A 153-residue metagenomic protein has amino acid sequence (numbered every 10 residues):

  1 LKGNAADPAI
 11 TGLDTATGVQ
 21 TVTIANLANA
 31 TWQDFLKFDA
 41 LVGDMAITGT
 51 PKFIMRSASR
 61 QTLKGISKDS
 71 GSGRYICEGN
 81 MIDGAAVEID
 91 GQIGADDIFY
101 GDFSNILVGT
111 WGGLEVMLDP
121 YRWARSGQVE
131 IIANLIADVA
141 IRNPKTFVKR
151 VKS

Functional and structural regions predicted by a protein language model:
L1-G18, G43-I54, A58, V87 (+2 more regions): Long, contiguous amphipathic alpha-helices that act as assembly "spine/axial" helices in icosahedral shell and virion
L1-V42, K149-S153: Alpha-helical scaffold segments that mediate packing/assembly in large oligomeric complexes
A25-T31, F53, Y75, Y121: Hydrophobic alpha-helical scaffolding
W32-F35, K52, S59-Q61: Domain-core detector
A40-I47, C77-N80: Short, conserved, surface-exposed binding loops centered on an aromatic residue
R56-S70: Active-site pocket-lining segment
S67-S153: Sequence/fold signature of self-assembling virion shell proteins
